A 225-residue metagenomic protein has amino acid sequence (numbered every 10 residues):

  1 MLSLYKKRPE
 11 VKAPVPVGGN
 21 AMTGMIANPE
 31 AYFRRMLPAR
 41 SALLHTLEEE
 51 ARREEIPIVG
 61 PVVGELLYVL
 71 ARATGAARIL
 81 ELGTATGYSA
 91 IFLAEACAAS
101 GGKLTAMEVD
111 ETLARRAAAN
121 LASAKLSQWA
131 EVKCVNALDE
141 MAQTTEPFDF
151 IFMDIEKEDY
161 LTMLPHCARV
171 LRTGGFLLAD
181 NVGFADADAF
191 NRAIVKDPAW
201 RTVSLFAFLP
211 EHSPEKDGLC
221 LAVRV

Functional and structural regions predicted by a protein language model:
S3-K6, K12, Y32: Short terminal hydrophobic/aromatic SLiMs and anchors at protein ends
V17-L80: Class I SAM-dependent transferase core
P57-L138: SAM cofactor-binding core of SAM-dependent methyltransferases, primarily the Rossmann-like beta-alpha-beta module
I79, I151-D154: Receiver (REC) domain switch-region micro-motif
A96-A98, T144-T145, V170-L171: A generic alpha-to-beta junction signature in SAM-dependent methyltransferases
N136-Q143, T162, H166: Short internal loop-to-helix segment that lines adenine-nucleotide cofactor pockets
A142-I151: A short acidic, Gly/Pro-enriched loop at the edge of an enzyme's catalytic core that lines a small-molecule cofactor
K157-V225: C-terminal substrate-binding/active-site "lid" region of AdoMet-derived donor-dependent transferases
